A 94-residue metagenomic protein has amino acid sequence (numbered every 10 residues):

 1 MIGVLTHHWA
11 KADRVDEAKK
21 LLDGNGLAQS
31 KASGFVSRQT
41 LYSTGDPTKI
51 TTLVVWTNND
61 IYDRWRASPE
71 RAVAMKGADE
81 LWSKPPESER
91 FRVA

Functional and structural regions predicted by a protein language model:
I2, V36-T48, A74-A94: Glycine-rich beta-strand-turn "strand-cap" elements at beta-sheet edges
I2-H8, S37-R66: Short, well-ordered beta-strand segments in beta-rich or mixed alpha/beta enzyme and ligand-binding folds
A10-A12: Beta-strand elements of well-folded, non-transmembrane domains
R14-S37, E70-M75: Short amphipathic alpha-helical segments
K19-D23, R64-R66, V73, E87-A94: A beta-strand edge to alpha-helix "cap/lid" segment located at domain peripheries
S30, T57, S83: Short conserved AdoMet
